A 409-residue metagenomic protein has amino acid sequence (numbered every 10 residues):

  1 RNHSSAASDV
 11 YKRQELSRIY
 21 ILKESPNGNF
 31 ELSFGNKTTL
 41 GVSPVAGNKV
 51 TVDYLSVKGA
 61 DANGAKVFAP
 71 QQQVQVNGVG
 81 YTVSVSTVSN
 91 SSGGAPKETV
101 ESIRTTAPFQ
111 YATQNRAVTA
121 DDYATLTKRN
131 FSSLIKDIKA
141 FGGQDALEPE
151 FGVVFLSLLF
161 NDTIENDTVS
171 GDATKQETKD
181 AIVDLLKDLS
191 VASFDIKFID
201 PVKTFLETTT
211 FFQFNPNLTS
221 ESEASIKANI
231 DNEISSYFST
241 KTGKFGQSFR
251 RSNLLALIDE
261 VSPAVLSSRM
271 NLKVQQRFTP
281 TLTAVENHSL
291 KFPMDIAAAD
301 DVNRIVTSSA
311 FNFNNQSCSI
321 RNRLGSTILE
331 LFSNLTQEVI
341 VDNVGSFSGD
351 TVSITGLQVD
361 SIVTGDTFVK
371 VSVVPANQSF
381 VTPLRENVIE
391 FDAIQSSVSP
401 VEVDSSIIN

Functional and structural regions predicted by a protein language model:
N2-A7, Y11: Single conserved hydrophobic/aromatic residue that forms the stacking wall/gate of nucleotide- or nucleobase-binding
G28-T125, V388-N409: Catalytic P-loop NTP-binding/switch module of NTPases
F30-F34, V154-L156, G349-G356: A generic structural motif
L32, V50, T127, T210 (+2 more regions): Buried hydrophobic packing residues in well-ordered domains
V42-V57, V359-V381: Extended Gly/Ser/Thr-rich low-complexity repeat segments, especially those forming or decorating extracellular
Q114-F245: Carbohydrate-recognition loop of C-type lectin domains
A224-S308, N312-N314, I407-I408: An aromatic-glycine-centered, glycine-rich loop/turn in mixed alpha/beta architecture
A310-K370, A376: Extended, beta-strand-rich, solvent-exposed assembly scaffolds of outer structural proteins
